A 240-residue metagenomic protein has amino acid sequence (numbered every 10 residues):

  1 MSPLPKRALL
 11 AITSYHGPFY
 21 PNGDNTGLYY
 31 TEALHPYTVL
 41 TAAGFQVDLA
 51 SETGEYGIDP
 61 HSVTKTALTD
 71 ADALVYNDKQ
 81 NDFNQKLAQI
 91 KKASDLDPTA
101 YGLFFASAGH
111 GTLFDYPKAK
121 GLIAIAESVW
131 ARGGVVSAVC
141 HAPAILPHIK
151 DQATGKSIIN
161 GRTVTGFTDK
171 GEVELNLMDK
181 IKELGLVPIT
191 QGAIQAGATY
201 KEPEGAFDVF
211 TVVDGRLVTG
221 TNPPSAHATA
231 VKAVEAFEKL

Functional and structural regions predicted by a protein language model:
M1-R132, I145-L240: Extended, subdomain-level signal for the structured scaffold at the beginning of enzyme domains
V135: Active-site cofactor/cluster-binding pocket
A138-P143: Short, thiol/selenol-centered motifs that function as redox-active sites or metal-ligating centers
